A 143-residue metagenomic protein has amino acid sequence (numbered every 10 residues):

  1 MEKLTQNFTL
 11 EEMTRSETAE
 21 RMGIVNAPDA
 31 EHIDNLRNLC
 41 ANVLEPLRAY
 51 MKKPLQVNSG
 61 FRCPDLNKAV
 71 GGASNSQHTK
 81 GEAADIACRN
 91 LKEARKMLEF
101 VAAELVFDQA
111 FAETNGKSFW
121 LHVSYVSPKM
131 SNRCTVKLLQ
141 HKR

Functional and structural regions predicted by a protein language model:
M1-R48, K137-R143: Extracytoplasmic cell-surface/polysaccharide-interacting catalytic and binding patches
L4, L66, N75: Glycine-rich, flexible loop/turn motifs
L44-G71: Extended, low-complexity, intrinsically disordered C-terminal regulatory tails of eukaryotic serine/threonine kinases
Y50-K52, T79-A83: Short connector loops at helix/strand junctions that flank enzyme active sites, especially segments positioning acidic
L55, A84, L121: A broad, low-specificity signal marking well-ordered, structured residues that form hydrophobic/aromatic
N75, K80, C88-R143: Catalytic cores and adjacent binding grooves of peptidoglycan-active enzymes
